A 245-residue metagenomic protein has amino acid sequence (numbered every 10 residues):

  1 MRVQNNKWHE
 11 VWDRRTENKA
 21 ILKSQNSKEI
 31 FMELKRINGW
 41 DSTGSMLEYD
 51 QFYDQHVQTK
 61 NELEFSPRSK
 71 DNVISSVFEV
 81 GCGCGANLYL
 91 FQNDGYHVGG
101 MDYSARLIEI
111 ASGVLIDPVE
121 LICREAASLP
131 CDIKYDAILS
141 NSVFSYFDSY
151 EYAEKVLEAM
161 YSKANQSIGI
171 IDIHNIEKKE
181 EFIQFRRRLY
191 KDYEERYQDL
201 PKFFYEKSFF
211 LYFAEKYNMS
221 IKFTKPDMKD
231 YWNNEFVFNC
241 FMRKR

Functional and structural regions predicted by a protein language model:
M1-V119, C123-P130, I170-R245: Class I (Rossmann-like) S-adenosyl-L-methionine-dependent methyltransferase catalytic domain, capturing the SAM-binding
L139: A conserved beta-strand element that flanks and buttresses the S-adenosyl-L-methionine
S142-Y146: Short catalytic micro-motifs in class I SAM-dependent methyltransferases
F147-A159: A short, conserved alpha-helix within the catalytic core of class I
K163-I168: Short glycine-dipeptide loop
